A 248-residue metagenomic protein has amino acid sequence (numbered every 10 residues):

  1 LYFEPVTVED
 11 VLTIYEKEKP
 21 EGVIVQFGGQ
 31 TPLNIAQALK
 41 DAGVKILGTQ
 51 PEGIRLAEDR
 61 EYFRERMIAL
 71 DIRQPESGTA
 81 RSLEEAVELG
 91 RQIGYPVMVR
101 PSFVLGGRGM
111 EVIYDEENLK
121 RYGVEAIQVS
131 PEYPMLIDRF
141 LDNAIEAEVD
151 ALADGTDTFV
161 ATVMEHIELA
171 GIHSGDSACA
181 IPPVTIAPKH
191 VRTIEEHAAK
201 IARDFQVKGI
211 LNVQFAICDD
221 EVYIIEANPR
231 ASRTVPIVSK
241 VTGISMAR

Functional and structural regions predicted by a protein language model:
L1-G22, Q30-L33, K45-G48, L70-D71 (+3 more regions): ATP-dependent carboxylate activation and anion-phosphoryl transfer catalytic cores that bind Mg-ATP to form
V25: Redox-cofactor binding/interface segments in oxidoreductases and associated redox assembly factors
G28-G29, R60, S82, D115: Helix N-cap/beta->alpha junction signal
N34-A38: A short acidic, amphipathic alpha-helical/loop segment
K40-A42: Intrinsic disorder at enzyme termini
T49-M110: A conserved helix-loop-beta module that forms one wall/lid of the active-site cleft in ATP-utilizing catalytic domains
